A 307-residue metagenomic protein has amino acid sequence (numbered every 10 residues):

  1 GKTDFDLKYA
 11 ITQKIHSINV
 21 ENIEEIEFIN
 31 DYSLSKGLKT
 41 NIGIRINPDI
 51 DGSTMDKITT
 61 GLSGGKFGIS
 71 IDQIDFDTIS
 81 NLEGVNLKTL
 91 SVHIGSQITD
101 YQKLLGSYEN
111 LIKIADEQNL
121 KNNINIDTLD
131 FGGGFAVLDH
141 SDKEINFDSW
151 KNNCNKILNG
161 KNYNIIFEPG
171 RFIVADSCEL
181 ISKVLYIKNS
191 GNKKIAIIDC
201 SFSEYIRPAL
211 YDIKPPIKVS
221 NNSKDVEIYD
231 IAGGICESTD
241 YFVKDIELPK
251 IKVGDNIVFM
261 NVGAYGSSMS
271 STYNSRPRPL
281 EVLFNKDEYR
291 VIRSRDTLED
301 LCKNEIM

Functional and structural regions predicted by a protein language model:
G1-T128, N153: Active-site-proximal beta-alpha core segment in soluble small-molecule metabolic enzymes
I23, N47-D49, H93, G132 (+3 more regions): Anionic group-transfer/hydrolysis microenvironments
I50-T54, D148, V174: Catalytic core of soluble alpha/beta enzymes
I94-G95, L129-D139, P169-F172: Glycine-rich beta-strand-to-loop/alpha-helix junction loops that act as flexible
D100-I114, E144-N155, I181-S190: Short, electropositive alpha-helical surface patch
N153, N162-M307: Charged (often Lys/Glu-rich) extended helix/loop segments that serve as interaction or gating elements
